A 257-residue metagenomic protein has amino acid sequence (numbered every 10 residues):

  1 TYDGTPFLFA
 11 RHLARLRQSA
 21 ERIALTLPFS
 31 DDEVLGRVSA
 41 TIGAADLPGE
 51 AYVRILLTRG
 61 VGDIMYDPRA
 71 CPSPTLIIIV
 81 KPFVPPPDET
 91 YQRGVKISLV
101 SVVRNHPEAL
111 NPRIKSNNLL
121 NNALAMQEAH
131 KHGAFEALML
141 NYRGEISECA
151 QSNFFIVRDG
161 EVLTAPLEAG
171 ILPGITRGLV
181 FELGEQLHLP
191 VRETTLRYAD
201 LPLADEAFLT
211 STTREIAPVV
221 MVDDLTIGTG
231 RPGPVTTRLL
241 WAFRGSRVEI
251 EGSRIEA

Functional and structural regions predicted by a protein language model:
T1-L138, Y142-E145, L172, E182-A257: Conserved alpha/beta cores of soluble small-molecule-handling proteins
L138, E145-L167, L172-P173: Glycine- and Gly-Pro-enriched alpha-helical subdomains that act as flexible, kink-prone "lid/hinge" or packing modules
T176-R177: Secondary-structure junction motif
